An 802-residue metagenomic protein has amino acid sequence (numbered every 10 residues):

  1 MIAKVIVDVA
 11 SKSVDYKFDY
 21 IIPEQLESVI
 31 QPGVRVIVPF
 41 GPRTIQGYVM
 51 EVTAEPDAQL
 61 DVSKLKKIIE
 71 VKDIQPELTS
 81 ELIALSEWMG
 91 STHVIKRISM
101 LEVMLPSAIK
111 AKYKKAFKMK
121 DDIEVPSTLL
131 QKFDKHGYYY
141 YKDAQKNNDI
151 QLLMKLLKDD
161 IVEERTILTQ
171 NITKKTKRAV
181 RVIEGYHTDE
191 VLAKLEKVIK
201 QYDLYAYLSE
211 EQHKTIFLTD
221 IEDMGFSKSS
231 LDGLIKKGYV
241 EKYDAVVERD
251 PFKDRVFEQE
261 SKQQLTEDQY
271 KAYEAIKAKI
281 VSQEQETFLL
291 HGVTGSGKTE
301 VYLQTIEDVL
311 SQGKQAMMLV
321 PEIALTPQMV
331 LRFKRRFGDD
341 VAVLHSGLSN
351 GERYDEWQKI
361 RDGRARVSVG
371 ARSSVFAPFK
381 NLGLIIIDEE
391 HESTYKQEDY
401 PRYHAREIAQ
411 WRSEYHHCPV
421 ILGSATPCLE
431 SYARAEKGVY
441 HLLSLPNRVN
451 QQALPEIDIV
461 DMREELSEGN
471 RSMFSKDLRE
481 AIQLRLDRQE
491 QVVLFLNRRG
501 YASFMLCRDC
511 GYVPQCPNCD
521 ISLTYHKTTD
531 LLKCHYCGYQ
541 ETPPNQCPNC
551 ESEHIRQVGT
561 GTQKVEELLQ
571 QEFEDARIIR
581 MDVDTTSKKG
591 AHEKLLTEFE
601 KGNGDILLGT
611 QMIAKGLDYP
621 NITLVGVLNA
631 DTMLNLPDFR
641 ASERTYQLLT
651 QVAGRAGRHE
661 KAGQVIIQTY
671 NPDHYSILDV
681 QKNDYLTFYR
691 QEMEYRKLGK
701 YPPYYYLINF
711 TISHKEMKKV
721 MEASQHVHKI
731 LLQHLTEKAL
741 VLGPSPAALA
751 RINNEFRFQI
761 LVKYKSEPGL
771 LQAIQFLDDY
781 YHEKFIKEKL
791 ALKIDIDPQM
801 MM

Functional and structural regions predicted by a protein language model:
M1-A3, R178, Y706-I708, F756-F758: Short beta-strand micro-motifs in enzyme catalytic cores
M1-S368, V375-I408, E414-S424, G438-Q452 (+3 more regions): Accessory, non-ATPase domains that flank or precede helicase/AAA+ motor cores in DNA-metabolism machines
D8, L129-Q131, K697-P702, A747-I752: Short, flexible, solvent-exposed loop/turn segments with mixed acidic/basic and small polar residues
R35-I37, T44, G743-P768: Short, intrinsically disordered low-complexity segments
R165, Y243, G370, F495 (+4 more regions): Solvent-exposed beta-strand sheet faces enriched in polar/charged residues
E260-T266, Y270, Q283-M721, I760 (+1 more regions): Inter-lobe coupling/hinge segments of SF2-like helicase ATPases
K718-L731: Extracytoplasmic/periplasmic
K729, Q733-F756, L792-Q799: A carboxyl-terminal module marker
